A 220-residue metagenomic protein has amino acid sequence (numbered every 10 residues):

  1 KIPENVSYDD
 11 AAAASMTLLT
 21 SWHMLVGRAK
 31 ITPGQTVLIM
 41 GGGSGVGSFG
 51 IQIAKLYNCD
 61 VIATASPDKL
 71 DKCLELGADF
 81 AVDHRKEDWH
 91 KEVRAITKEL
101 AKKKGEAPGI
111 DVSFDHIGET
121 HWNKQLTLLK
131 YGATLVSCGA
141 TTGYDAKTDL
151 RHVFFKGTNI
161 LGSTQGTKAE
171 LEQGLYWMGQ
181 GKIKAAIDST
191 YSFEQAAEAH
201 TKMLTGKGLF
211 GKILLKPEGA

Functional and structural regions predicted by a protein language model:
K1-N5: Phosphate/diphosphate ligand-binding glycine-rich loop within oxidoreductases
S7-E87: Mid-domain Rossmann-like dinucleotide-binding core that forms the NAD(H)/NADP(H) cofactor-binding site
L18-S21, H90, W122, L150 (+2 more regions): A general structural signal for well-ordered alpha-helical segments in protein cores
G34, A78, E106-I110, I183 (+1 more regions): Local beta-strand N-terminus motif with an aromatic residue
K55, F154, G179: Anion (oxyanion) recognition and catalysis
I62-A65, K72-N159: Glycine-rich cofactor phosphate-binding loops and adjacent beta1-alpha1 units of small-molecule cofactor enzyme domains
K168-A220: C-terminal hydrophobic helical "lid"/dimerization subdomain of Rossmann-like NAD(P)H-dependent oxidoreductases
